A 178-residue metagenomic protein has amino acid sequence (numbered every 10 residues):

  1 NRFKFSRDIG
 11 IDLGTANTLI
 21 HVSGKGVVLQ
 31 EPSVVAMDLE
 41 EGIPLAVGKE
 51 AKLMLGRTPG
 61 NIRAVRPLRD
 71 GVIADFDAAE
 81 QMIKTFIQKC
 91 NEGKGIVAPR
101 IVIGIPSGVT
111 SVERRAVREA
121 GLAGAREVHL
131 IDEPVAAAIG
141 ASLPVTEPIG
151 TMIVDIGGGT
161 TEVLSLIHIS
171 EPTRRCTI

Functional and structural regions predicted by a protein language model:
N1-G158, L164-S170, R174-T177: Nucleotide/phosphate-binding catalytic cleft detector across ATP-hydrolyzing and phosphate-transferring enzymes
